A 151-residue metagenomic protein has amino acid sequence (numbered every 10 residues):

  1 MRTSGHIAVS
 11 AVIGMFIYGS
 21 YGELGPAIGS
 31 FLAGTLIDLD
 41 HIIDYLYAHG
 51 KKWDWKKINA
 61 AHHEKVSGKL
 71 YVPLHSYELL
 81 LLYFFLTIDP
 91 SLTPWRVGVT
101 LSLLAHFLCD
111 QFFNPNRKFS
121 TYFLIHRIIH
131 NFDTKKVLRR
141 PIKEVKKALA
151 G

Functional and structural regions predicted by a protein language model:
M1-G151: N-terminal membrane-targeting hydrophobic helices
